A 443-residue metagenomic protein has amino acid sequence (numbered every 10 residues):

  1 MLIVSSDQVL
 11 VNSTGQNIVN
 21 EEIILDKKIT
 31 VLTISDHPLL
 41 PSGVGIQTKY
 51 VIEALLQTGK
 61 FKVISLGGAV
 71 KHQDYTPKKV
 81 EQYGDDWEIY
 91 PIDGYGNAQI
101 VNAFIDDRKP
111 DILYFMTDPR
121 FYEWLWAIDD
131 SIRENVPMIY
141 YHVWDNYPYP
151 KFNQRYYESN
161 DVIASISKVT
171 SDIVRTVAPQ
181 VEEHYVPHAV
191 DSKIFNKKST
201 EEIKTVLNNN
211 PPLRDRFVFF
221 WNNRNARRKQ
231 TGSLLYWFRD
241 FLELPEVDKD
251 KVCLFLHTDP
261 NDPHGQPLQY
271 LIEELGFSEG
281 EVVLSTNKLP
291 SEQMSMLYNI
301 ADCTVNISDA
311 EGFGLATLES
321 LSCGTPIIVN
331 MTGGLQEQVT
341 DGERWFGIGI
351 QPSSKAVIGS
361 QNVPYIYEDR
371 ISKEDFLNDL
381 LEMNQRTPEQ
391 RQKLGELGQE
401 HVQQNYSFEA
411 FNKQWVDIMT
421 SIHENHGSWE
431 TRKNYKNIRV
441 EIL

Functional and structural regions predicted by a protein language model:
M1-K79, R108, E441-L443: N-terminal subdomain of nucleotide-sugar transferases
I3, T14-I23, V363-D369, K373-L443: C-terminal amphipathic helix plus adjacent low-complexity, charged tail appended to glycosyltransferase catalytic
L32-T33, P212-K229, L235-F238, L254: Conserved donor-binding/catalytic core segment of Leloir-type glycosyltransferases
E88, G265-K288, E292: Nucleotide-activated donor-binding/catalytic signature segment of Leloir-type glycosyltransferases, i.e., the conserved
V169, A189: Carbohydrate-associated surface elements
N196-P212: A short helix/loop element that forms part of the nucleotide-sugar donor recognition site in Leloir-type
D309: Aromatic "clamp/platform" in nucleotide-sugar-dependent glycosyltransferases that forms part of the donor/acceptor
Q336-E382: Change "using UDP/GDP/dTDP sugars" to "using nucleotide sugars
